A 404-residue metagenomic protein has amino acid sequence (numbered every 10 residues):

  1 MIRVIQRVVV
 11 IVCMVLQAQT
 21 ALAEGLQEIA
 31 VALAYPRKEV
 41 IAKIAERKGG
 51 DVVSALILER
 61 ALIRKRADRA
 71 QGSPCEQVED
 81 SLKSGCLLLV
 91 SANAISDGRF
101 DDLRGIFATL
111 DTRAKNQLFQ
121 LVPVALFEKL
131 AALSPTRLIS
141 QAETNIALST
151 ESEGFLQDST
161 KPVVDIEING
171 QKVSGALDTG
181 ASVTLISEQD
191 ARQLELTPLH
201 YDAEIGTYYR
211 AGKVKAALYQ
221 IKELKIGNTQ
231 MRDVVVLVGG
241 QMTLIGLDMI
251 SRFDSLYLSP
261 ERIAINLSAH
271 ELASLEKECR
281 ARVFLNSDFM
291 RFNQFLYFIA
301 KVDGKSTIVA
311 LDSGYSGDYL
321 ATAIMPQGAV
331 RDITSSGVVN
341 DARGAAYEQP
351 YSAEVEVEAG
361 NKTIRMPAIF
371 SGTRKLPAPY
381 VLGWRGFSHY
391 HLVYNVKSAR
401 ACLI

Functional and structural regions predicted by a protein language model:
M1-V9: Bacterial N-terminal signal peptides that target proteins for export
V8-Q17: Bacterial N-terminal signal peptides
L22-I404: Pepsin/retropepsin-fold aspartyl endopeptidases
